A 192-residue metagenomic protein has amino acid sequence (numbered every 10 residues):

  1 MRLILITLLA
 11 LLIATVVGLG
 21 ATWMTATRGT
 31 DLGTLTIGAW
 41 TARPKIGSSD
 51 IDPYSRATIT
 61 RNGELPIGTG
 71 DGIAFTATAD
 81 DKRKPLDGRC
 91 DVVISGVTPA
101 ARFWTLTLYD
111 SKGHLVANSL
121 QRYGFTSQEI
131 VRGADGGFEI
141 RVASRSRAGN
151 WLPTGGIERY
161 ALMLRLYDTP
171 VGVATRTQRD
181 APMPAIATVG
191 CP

Functional and structural regions predicted by a protein language model:
M1-P192: A compositional/structural signature for long, glycine/proline-rich flexible linkers and loops on extracytoplasmic
